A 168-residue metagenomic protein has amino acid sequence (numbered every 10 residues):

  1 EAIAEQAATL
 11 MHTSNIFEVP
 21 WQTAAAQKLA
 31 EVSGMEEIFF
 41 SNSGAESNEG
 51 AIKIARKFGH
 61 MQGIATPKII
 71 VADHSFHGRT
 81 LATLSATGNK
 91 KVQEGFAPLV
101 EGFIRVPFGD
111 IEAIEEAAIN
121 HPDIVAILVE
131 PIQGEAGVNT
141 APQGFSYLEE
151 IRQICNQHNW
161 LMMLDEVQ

Functional and structural regions predicted by a protein language model:
E1-I64: Glycine-rich loop-to-alpha-helix module at the N-terminal edge of alpha/beta enzyme cores
P20, A45, D73-H77, Q168: Acidic, glycine-rich active-site loops and adjacent beta-strand->loop/helix elements that engage anionic groups
E36, P67, V125: Conserved acidic residues
F39-S41, V71, V129, M162-D165: General beta-strand structural signal in soluble alpha/beta enzymes
F58-H77: Conserved PLP-anchoring active-site segment centered on the Schiff-base-forming lysine
D73-E150: PLP-dependent aminotransferase-class I/II
T140-Q168: Catalytic PLP-binding core of fold-type I/II PLP enzymes
